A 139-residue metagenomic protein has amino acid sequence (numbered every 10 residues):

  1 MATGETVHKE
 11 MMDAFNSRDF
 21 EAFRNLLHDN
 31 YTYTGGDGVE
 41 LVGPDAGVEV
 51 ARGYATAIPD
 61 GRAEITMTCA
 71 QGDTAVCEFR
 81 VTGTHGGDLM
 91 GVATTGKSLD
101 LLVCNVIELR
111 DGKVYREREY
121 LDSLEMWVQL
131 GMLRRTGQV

Functional and structural regions predicted by a protein language model:
M1-V139: C-terminal and inter-domain tail/linker signature
